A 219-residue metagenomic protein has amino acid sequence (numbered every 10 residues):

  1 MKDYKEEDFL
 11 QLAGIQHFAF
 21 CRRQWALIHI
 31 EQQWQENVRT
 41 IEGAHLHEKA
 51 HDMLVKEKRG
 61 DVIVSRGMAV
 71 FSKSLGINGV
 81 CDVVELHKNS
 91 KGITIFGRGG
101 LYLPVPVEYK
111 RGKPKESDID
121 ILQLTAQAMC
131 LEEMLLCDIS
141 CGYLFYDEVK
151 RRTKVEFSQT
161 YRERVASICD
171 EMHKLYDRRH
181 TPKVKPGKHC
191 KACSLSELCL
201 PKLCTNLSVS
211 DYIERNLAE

Functional and structural regions predicted by a protein language model:
M1-P106, N206, I213-E219: Metal-dependent nuclease catalytic cores that hydrolyze phosphodiester bonds in DNA/RNA, characterized by
D3-Y4, M134-L136, R178, P201 (+1 more regions): Non-catalytic alpha-helical scaffolds and adjoining flexible linkers that form interface surfaces for assembly
F9-I15, D118, T181-K188: Structural motif
L12, R23, I139, R162 (+3 more regions): Alpha-helix initiation and N-capping motif
C21, T181-E219: Cysteine-cluster motifs in flexible loop/terminal segments that predominantly coordinate metals
L27, V38-R39, H173, D177-V184: Residue-level signal for secondary-structure boundary elements
S74-L75, E133, V184: A general structural signal for stabilizing positions within well-ordered secondary structure
G79, E85-R179, K191, E197: Nucleic-acid nuclease catalytic cores
